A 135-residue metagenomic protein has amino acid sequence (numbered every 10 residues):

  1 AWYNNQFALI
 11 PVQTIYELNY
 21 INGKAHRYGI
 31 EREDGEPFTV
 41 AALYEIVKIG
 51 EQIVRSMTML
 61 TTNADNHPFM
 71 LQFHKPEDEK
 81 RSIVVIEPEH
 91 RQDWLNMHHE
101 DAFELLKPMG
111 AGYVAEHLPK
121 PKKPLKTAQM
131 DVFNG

Functional and structural regions predicted by a protein language model:
A1-G135: A structured binding-face within diverse protein domains that lines the active/interaction site
